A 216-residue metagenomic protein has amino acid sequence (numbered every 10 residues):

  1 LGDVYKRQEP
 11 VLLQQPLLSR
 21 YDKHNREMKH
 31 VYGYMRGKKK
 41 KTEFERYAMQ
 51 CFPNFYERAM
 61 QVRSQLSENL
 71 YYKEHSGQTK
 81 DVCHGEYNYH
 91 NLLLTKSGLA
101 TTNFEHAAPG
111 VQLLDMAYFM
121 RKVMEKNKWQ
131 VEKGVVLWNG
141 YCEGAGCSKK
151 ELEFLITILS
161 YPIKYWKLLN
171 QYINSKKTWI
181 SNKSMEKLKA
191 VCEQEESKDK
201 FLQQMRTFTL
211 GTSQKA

Functional and structural regions predicted by a protein language model:
L1-Y5: Short, small-residue-biased leader/transition segments that mark boundaries at the very start of proteins
Q8-V82, S184: ATP-dependent phospho-/nucleotidyl transfer catalytic cores
K29, Y165-A216: ATP/Mg2+ or Mg2+-diphosphate-binding catalytic cores that bind nucleotide phosphates or diphosphates via glycine-rich
V82-H84, Y89: Catalytic-loop of the protein kinase fold
H90-M116: Catalytic activation segment of kinase domains across protein kinase-like and atypical kinase folds
L113-G146, L159-W179: Active-site activation/catalytic loop segments of kinase-like enzymes and analogous catalytic loops in related
C147-E151: Helix N-cap / loop-to-helix initiation motif
